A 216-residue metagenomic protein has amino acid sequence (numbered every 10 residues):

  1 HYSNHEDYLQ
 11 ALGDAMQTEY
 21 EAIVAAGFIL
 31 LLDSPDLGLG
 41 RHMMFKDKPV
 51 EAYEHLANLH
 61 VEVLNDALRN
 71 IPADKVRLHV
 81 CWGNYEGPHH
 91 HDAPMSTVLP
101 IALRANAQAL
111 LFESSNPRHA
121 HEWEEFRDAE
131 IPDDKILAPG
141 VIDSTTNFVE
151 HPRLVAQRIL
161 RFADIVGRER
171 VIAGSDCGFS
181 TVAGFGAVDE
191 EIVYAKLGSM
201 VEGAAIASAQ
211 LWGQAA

Functional and structural regions predicted by a protein language model:
H1-A216: Domain-level signal for soluble alpha/beta catalytic cores
